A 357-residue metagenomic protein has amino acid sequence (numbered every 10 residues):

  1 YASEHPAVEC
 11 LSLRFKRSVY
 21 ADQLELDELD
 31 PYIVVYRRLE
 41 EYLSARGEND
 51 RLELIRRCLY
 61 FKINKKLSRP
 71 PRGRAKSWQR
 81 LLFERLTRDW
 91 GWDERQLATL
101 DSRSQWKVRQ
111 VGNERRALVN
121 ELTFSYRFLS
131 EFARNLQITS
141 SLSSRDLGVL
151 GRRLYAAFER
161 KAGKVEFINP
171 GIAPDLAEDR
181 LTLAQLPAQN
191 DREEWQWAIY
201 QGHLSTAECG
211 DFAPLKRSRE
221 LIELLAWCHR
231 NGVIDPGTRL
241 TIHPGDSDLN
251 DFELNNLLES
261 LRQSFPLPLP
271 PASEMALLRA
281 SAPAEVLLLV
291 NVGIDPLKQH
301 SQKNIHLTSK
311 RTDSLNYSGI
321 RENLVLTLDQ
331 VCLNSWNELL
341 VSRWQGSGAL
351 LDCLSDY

Functional and structural regions predicted by a protein language model:
Y1-Y357: Nucleotidyltransferase catalytic cores
